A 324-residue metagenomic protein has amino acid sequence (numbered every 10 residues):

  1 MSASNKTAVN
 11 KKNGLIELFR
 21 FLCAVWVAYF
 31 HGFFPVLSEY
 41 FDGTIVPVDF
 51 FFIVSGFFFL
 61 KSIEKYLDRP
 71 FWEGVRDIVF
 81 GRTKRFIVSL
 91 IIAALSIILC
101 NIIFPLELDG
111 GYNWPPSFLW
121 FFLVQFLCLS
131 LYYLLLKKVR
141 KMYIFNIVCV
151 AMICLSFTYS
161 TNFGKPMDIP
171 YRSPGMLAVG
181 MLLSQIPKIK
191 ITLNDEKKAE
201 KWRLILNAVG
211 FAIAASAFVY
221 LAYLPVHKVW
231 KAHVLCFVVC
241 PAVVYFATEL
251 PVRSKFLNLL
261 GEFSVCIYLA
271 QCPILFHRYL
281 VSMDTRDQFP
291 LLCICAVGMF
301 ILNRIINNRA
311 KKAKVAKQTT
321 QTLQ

Functional and structural regions predicted by a protein language model:
M1-K12: Short, Lys/Arg-rich, polar N-terminal cytosolic tail immediately upstream of the first transmembrane signal-anchor
I16, R20-C23, I45-F52, K61-S117 (+7 more regions): Transmembrane alpha-helical segments and their boundary/interface "anchor" motifs in multi-pass integral membrane
V25-G32, I98-C100, C149-N162, G210-Y223 (+1 more regions): Aromatic-anchored segments of alpha-helical transmembrane domains
V36-F50, D109-L123, Y159-V179, A217-A242 (+1 more regions): Interfacial loop-to-helix transition and helix-capping segments at the boundaries of transmembrane helices
I53, A93, L177, M181 (+1 more regions): Alpha-helical transmembrane segments of multi-pass integral membrane proteins
F59-L67, N101-I103, L134-V139, Y159 (+5 more regions): Structural signal for the C-terminal ends of transmembrane alpha-helices and the immediately following loop
L129-A151, S184-N207, M283, D287: Solvent-exposed interhelical
N308-Q324: Membrane-proximal cytoplasmic C-terminal regulatory module of class A 7TM GPCRs
